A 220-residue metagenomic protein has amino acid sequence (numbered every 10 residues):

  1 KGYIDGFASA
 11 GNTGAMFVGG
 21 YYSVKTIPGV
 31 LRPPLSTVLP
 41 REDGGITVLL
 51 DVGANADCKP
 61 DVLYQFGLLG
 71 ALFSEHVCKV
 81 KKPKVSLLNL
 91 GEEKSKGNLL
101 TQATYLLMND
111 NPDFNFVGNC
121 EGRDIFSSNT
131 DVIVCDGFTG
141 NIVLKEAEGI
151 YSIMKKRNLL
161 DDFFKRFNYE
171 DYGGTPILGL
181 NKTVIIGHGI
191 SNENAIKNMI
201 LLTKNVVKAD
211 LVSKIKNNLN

Functional and structural regions predicted by a protein language model:
K1-F17, K96, T101-L107, N111-F164: Glycine-rich phosphate-binding loop
K1-S9, T13-T26, L31-F66, E75 (+2 more regions): N-terminal loops that bind phosphate or other acidic moieties and the adjacent beta-alpha structural core
Y21-P34, V38-L49, F126-L219: Glycine-rich phosphate/nucleotide-binding loop
V48-D51, K84-N89, D136: Short beta-strands and strand-loop turn motifs
V52-A56, E92-E93, I185, G189-I190: Short beta-strand and adjoining strand-loop segment in the mid-core of the Rossmann-like NAD(P)-dependent dehydrogenase
A56-G122, D131: Glycine-rich phosphate/diphosphate-binding loop of Rossmann-like nucleotide-binding domains
S86-L88, N217-N220: A glycine-rich phosphate-binding loop feature that marks nucleotide/adenosyl-phosphate handling sites
